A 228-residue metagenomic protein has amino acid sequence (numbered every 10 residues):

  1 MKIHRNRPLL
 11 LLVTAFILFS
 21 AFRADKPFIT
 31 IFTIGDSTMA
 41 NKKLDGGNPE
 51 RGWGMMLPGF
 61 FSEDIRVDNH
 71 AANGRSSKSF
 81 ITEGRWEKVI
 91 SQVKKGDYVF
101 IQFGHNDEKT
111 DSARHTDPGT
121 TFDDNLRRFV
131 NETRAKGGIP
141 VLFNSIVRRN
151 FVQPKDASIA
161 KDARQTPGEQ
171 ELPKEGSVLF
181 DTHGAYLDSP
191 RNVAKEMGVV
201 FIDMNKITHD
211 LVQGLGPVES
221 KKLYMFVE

Functional and structural regions predicted by a protein language model:
K2-R5, K26, G84-E228: Alpha-helical cap/lid subdomain in secreted, periplasmic, or secretory-pathway luminal O-acyl-processing enzymes
N6-F28: Bacterial Sec-dependent signal peptides at the C-terminal "C-region" and cleavage site
T14, T38, N144: Ser/Thr-centric signal marking residues that sit in or immediately flank functional binding/regulatory motifs
R23-A71, E87-K95, V99: Serine-esterase "nucleophile elbow" of acetyl-processing enzymes
D36, H70-R75, R114-H115, P173-E175: Short, basic, glycine/proline-bearing loop/turn elements
M39-A40, G74-S76, R148: Short histidine/acidic/glycine/proline-rich micro-motifs that form metal- and phosphate-coordinating active-site loops
S76-G84: Structural motif
